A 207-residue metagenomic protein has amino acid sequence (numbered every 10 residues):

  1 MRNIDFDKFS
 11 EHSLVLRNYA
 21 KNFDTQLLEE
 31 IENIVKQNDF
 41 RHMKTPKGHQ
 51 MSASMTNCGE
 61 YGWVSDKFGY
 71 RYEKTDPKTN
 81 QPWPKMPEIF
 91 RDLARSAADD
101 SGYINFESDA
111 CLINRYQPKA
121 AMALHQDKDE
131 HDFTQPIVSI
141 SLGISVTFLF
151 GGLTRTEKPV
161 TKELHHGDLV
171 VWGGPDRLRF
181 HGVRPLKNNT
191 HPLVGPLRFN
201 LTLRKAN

Functional and structural regions predicted by a protein language model:
M1-N207: Non-heme Fe(II) oxygenase metal-center motifs and adjacent flexible, charged/small-residue loops
